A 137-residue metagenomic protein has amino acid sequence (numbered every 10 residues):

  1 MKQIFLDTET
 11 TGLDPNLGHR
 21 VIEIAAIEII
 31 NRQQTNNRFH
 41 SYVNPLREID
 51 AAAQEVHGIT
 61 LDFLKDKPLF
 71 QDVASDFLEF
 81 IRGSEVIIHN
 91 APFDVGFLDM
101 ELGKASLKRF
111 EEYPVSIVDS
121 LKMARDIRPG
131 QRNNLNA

Functional and structural regions predicted by a protein language model:
M1-P114, P129-A137: Conserved non-catalytic scaffold segment of RNase H-like nuclease domains
E111-A124: A short, structured active-site edge motif that brings together acidic residues
